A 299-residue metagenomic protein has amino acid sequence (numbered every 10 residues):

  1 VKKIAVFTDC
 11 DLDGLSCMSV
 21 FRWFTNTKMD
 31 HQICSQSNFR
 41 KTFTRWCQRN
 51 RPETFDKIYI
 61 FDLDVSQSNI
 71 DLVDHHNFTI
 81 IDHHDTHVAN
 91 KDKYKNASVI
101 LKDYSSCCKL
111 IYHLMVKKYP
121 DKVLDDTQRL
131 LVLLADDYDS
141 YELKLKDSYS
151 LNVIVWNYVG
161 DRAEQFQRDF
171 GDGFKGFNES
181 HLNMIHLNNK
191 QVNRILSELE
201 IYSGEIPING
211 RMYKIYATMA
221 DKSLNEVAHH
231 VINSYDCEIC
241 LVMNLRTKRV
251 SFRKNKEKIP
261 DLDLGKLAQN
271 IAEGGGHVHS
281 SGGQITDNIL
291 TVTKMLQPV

Functional and structural regions predicted by a protein language model:
V1-V153, N157-Q165, N193-V299: Replace "Mg2+/Mn2+-dependent" with "divalent metal-dependent
A163-N193: Long, charge-rich alpha-helical interaction segments
